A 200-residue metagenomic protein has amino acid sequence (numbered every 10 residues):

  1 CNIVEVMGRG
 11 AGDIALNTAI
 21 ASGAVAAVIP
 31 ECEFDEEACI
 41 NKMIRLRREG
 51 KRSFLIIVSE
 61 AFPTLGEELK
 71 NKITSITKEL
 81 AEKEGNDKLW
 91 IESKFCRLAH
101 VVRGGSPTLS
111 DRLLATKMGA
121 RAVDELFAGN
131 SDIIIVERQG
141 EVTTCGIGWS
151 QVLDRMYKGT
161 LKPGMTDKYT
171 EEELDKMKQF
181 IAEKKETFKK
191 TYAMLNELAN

Functional and structural regions predicted by a protein language model:
C1-E92: Accessory alpha-helical/coil subdomains and C-terminal extensions that flank or cap enzyme catalytic cores
S75-N200: C-terminal non-catalytic interaction/assembly regions of soluble proteins
